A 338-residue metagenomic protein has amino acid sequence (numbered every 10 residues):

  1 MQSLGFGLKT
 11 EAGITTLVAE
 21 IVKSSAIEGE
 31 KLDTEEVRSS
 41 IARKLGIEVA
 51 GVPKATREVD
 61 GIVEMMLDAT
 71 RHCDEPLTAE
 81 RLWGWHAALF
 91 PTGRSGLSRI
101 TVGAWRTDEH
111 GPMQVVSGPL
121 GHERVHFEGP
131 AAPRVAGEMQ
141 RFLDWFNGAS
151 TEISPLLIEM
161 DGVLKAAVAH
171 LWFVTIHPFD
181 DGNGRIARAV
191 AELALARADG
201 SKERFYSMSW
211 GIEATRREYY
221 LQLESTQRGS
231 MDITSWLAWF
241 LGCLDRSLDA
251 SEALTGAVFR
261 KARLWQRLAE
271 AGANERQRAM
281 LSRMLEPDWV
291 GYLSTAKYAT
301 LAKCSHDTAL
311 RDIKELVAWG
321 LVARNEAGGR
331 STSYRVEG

Functional and structural regions predicted by a protein language model:
M1-G338: FIC/Doc superfamily catalytic core
